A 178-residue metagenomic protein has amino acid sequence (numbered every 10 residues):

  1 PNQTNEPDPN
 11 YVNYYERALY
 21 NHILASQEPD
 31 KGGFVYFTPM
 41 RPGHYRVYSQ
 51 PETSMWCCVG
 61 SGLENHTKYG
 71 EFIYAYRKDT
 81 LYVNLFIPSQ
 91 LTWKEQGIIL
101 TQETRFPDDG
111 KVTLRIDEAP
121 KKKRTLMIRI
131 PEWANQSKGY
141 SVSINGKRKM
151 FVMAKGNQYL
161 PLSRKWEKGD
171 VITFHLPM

Functional and structural regions predicted by a protein language model:
P1-R129, N135-S137: Aromatic (Trp/Tyr) and acidic
L81, K147, L176-M178: Glycine/proline-rich low-complexity spacer/linker segments in large multi-domain proteins
P107, A119-K121, M153-K155, K165-E167: Surface-exposed coil/turn segments at beta-strand junctions on protein surfaces, enriched
D109-T113, N157-Y159, G169-V171: A generic structural signal for beta-strand entry/edge sites
R124-M127, L162-P177: C-terminal beta-strand-rich structural cap/linker in extracellular carbohydrate-active enzymes
Q136-R164: Solvent-exposed beta-strand/loop surfaces of large extracellular or lumenal domains
